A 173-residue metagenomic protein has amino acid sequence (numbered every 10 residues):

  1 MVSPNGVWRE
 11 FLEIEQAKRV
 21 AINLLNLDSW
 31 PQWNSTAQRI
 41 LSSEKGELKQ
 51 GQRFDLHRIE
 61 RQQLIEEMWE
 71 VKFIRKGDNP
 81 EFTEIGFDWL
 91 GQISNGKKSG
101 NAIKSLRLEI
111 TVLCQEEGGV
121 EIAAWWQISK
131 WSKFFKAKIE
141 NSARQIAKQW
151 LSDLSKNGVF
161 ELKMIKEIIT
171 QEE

Functional and structural regions predicted by a protein language model:
M1-Q50: Hydrophobic ligand-binding cavity/cleft-lining segments
S3-R9, R53, E84, S105-R107 (+1 more regions): Intrinsic-disorder/low-complexity, polar/charged segments enriched in Ser/Thr/Lys/Arg/Asp/Glu/Gln
R19-L24, W30, F54, V71 (+4 more regions): Hydrophobic pocket/interface hotspot
N26, R61, Q92, Q127-S129: Residue-level signature for short turns and capping positions that connect secondary-structure elements
E47-E66: Short, well-structured hydrophobic secondary-structure segments
G51-Q52, R107-C114, G118-I122, L162-I169: A structure-centric feature marking long, well-folded core domains of fungal metabolic enzymes and membrane transporters
E60-G119: Hydrophobic-ligand binding "helix-grip"
E121, Q127-E173: A conserved amphipathic terminal alpha-helix motif
